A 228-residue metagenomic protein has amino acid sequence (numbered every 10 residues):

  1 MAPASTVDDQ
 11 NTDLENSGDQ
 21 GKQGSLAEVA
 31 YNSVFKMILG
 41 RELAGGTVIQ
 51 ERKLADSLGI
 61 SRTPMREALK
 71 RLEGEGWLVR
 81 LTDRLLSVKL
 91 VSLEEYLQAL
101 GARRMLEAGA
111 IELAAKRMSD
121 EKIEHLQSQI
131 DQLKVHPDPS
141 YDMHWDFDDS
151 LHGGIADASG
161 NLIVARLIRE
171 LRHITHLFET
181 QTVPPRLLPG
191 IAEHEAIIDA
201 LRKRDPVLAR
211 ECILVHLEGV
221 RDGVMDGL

Functional and structural regions predicted by a protein language model:
M1-E112, K116, M225-L228: Short linear motifs at protein or domain termini
A2-A4, V34, P184-L228: C-terminal regulatory/effector modules of DNA-binding transcriptional regulators
S25-E28, T63, L97-R104, D120 (+3 more regions): Alpha-helix N-cap/helix-start motif at coil-to-helix transitions, marked by capping-box chemistry
T82, S92, L100, P137 (+5 more regions): Short, flexible helix/strand-to-coil boundary loops that buttress conserved ligand/catalytic motifs in alpha/beta
D83, L106, S128, P189-A192: Alpha-helix N-cap/N′ positions at the starts of helices
K116-Q181, I191-D199, L208-E218: Conserved amphipathic alpha-helical segments that form helical-bundle/coiled-coil interaction surfaces
